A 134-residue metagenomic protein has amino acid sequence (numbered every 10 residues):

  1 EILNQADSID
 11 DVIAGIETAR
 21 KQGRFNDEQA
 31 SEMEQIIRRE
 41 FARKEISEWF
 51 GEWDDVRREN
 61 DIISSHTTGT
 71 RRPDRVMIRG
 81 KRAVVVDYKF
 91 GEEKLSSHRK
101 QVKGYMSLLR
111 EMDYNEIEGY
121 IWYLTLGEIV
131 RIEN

Functional and structural regions predicted by a protein language model:
E1-H66: A non-catalytic, helix-rich entry segment at domain boundaries
S8, E111-Y114: A generic secondary-structure boundary signal that marks alpha-helix termini
G15, P73, R99-Q101, I121 (+1 more regions): Composition- and surface-driven signal marking solvent-exposed, interaction-prone regions in large proteins
W53-D55, Y114-I117: A broad structural signal for short, well-ordered beta-strand segments within beta-sheet-rich domains
I63, G91, L126-G127: Short, solvent-exposed loop/turn segments at secondary-structure junctions
H66-K103, S107, M112: Non-catalytic protein-protein interaction segments used by genome-maintenance enzymes to assemble and couple activities
N115-N134: Domain-level recognition of nuclease-like catalytic cores that cleave nucleotide substrates
